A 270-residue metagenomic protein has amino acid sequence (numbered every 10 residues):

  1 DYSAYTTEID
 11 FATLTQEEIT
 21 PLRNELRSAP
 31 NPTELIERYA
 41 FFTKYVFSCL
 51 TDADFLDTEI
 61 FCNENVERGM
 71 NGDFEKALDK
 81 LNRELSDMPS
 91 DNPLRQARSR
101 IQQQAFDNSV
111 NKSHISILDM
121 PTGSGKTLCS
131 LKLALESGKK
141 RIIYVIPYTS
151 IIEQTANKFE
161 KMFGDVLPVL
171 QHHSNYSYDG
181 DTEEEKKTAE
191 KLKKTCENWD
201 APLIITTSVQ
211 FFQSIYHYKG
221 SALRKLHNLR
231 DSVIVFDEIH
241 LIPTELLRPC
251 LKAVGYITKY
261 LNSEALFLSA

Functional and structural regions predicted by a protein language model:
D1-K80: Accessory nucleic-acid engagement/destabilization modules that flank
L85-D119: Conserved pre-motif I regulatory segment
N111-A134: Walker A/P-loop
N111-L118, K139-R141, D200-P202: Pre-Walker A (Motif I) flank of P-loop NTPase domains
M120, S174, E238: The Walker A (P-loop) glycine that initiates the GxxxxGKT/S ATP-binding motif of P-loop NTPases
E136-F163, H173-S177: Conserved Walker A/P-loop ATP-binding site and its immediately adjacent core in helicase/helicase-like ATPase domains
D165-Y216: Inter-Walker segment of RecA-like/P-loop motor cores
I204, V209-F212, G220-Y260, E264-A265: SF2 helicase catalytic motif II
